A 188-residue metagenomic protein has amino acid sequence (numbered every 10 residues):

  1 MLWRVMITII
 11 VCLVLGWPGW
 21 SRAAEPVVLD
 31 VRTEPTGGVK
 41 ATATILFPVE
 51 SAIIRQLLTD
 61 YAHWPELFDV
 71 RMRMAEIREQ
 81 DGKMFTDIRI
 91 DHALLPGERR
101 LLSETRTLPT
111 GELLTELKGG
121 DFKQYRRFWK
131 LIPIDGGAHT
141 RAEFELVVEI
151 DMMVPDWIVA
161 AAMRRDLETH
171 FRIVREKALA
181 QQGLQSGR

Functional and structural regions predicted by a protein language model:
M1-W3: N-terminal secretory signal peptides that target proteins for export/translocation
V5-W17: Bacterial N-terminal signal peptides
G19-D81, G136, T169: Hydrophobic ligand-binding cavity/cleft-lining segments
E34-G38, L46, P65-E66, A75-F122 (+1 more regions): Glycine-rich portal/gate segments that line the openings of hydrophobic small-molecule binding cavities
L46-E50, R89-A93, R106-L108, I132-I134 (+1 more regions): Solvent-exposed residues in well-ordered beta-strands and their adjoining turns, especially edge/terminal strands
I53-R55, P96-R100, Y125, M152-V154: Short acidic, gly/pro-rich beta-turn/loop elements at beta-sheet edges and active-site/ligand-binding grooves
L117-R165, T169: Beta-strand/loop substructures that line and gate deep hydrophobic ligand-binding cavities in soluble
